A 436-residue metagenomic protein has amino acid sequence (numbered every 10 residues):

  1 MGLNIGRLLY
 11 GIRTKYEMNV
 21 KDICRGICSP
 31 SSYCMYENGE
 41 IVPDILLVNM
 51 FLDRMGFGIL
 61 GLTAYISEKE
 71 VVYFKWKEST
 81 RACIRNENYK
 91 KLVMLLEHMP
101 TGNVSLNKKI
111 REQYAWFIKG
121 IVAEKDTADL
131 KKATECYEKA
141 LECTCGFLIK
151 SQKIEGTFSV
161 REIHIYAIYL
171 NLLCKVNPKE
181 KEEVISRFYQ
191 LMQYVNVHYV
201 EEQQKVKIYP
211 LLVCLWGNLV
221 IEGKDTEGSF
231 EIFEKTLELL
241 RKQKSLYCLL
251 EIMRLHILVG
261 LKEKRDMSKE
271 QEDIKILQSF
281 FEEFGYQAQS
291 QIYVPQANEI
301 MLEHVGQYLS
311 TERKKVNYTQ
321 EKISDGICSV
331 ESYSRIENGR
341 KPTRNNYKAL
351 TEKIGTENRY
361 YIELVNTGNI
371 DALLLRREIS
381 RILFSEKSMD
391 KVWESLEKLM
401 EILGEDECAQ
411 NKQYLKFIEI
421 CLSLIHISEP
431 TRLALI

Functional and structural regions predicted by a protein language model:
M1-K15, Q287-K315: A short, Lys/Arg-rich alpha-helix, primarily the initiator
Y16-M35, K315-S334: Short alpha-helical DNA-recognition segment
L46-G61, T343-Y361: DNA major-groove recognition helix of helix-turn-helix/homeodomain DNA-binding modules
G56-V72, G355-L373: Short C-terminal boundary/hinge segments that cap the last helix of small helical domains
V71-E78, K109-K125, T157-V176, V206-N218 (+4 more regions): Amphipathic alpha-helical repeat scaffolds of TPR domains
L96-V104, E138-K150, Y189-V200, E234-K242 (+2 more regions): Amphipathic alpha-helical segments of tetratricopeptide repeats
I425-I436: Single conserved hydrophobic/aromatic residue that forms the stacking wall/gate of nucleotide- or nucleobase-binding
